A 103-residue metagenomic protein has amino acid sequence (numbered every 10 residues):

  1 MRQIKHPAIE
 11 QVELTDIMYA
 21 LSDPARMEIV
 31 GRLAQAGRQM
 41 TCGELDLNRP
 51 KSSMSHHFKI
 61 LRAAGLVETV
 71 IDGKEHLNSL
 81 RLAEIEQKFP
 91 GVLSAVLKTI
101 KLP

Functional and structural regions predicted by a protein language model:
M1, M54-S55, K74: Intrinsically disordered, low-complexity regions enriched for glutamine and histidine
M1-L21, L66, E86, L97: N-terminal leader segment of winged-helix/HTH proteins
R2-Q3, M18, M27, G31-A34 (+3 more regions): N-proximal short alpha-helices
E13-L14, Q35, L77-P103: Conserved segment of winged-helix/HTH DNA-binding domains
D16-P50, D72-E84: N-terminal helix-turn-helix DNA-binding core of bacterial DNA-binding proteins
D23, H57, P90: Conserved acidic functional residues
Q39-M40, S55, A95: Generic macromolecular interface patches on structured domains
G43-V67: Canonical helix-turn-helix DNA-binding module
